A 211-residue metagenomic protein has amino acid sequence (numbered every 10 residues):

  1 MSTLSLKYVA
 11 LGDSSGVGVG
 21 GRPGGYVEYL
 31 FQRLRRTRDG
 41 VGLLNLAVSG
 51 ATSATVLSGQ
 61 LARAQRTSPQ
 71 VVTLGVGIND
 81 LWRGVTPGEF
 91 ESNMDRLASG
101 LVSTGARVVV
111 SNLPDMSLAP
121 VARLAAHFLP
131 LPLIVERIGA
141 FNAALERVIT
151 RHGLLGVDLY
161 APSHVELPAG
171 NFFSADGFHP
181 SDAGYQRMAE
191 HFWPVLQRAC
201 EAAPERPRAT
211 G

Functional and structural regions predicted by a protein language model:
M1-G50, G59-S68: Serine-esterase "nucleophile elbow" of acetyl-processing enzymes
S14, G20, S49-T52, N79 (+2 more regions): Gly/Ser/Thr-rich beta-alpha loop segments that engage phosphate groups in nucleotides
P23-G25, T52, V135, D158: A short linear-motif detector with a strong N-terminal bias
T55: Active-site-proximal substrate-binding core of FAD-dependent oxidoreductases
S58-G211: Alpha-helical cap/lid subdomain in secreted, periplasmic, or secretory-pathway luminal O-acyl-processing enzymes
